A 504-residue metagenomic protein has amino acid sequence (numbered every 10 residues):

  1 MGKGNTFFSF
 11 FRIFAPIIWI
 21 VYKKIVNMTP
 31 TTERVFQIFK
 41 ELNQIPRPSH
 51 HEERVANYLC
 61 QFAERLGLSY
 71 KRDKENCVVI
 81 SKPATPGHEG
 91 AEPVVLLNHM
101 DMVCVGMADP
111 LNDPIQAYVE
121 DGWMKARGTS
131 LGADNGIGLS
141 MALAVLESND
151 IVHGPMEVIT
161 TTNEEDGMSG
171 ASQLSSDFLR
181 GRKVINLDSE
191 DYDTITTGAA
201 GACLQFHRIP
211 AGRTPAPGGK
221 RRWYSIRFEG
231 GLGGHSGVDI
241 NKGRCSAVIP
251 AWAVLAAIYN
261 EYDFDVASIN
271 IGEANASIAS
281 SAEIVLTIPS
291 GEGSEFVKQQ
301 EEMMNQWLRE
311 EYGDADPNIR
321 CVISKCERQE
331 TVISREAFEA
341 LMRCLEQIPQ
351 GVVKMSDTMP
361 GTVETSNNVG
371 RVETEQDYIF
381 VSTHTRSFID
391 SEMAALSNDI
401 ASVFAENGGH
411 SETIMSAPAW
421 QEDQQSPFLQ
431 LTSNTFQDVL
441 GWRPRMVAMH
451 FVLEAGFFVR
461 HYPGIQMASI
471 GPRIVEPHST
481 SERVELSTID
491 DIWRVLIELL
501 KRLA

Functional and structural regions predicted by a protein language model:
K24-W123: Acidic/His- and Gly-rich active-site-bordering loop/insert found across diverse amide/peptide-bond hydrolases
K40-Q44, G272-A274, E283-V285, R320-T331 (+3 more regions): A short beta-alpha structural unit
H88-R182, K220, R335-F338, P349-Q350 (+3 more regions): Active-site metal-coordination/substrate-binding segment of hydrolases, especially metallo-dependent peptidases
G154-A247, L255-Y259: Fold-level recognition of mixed alpha/beta catalytic cores in primary-metabolism enzymes, strongest
D239, S246-V248, W252-I269, E422-I465: Active-site-adjacent substrate-binding region of metalloamidase/peptidase-like peptide-processing proteins
R244-E261, S290-G293, E339-E346, K354-D357 (+3 more regions): His/Asp/Glu-rich mid-to-C-terminal helical/loop segments that flank catalytic regions of hydrolases
S277-S290, S294-I348: A conserved active-site cap/scaffold subdomain adjacent to cofactor or substrate pockets
D357-I379, H384, L440-E498: Zn-dependent metallopeptidase/amidohydrolase metal-coordination segment
